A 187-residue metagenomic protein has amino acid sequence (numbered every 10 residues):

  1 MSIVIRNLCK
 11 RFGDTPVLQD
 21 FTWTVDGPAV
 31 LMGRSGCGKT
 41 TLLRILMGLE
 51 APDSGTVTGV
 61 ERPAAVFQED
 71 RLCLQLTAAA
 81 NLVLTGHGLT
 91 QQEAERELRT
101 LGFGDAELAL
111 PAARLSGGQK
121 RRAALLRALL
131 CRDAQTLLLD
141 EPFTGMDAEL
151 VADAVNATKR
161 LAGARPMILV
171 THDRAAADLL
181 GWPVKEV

Functional and structural regions predicted by a protein language model:
I5-L8, T15-A29, G55, F103: Conserved beta-strand
V30, A123-L130: ABC ATPase nucleotide-binding domain "signature" region
M47: Helix-to-loop junction immediately C-terminal to a conserved catalytic motif
E69, Q75-E93: Q-loop/switch helix immediately C-terminal to the Walker
Q91-E107, L129: Conserved ABC ATPase "signature" region
P111, E141-P142: Walker B catalytic motif
P111-L115, Q119: Conserved ABC ATPase signature
D140, D147: ABC-family nucleotide-binding domains
